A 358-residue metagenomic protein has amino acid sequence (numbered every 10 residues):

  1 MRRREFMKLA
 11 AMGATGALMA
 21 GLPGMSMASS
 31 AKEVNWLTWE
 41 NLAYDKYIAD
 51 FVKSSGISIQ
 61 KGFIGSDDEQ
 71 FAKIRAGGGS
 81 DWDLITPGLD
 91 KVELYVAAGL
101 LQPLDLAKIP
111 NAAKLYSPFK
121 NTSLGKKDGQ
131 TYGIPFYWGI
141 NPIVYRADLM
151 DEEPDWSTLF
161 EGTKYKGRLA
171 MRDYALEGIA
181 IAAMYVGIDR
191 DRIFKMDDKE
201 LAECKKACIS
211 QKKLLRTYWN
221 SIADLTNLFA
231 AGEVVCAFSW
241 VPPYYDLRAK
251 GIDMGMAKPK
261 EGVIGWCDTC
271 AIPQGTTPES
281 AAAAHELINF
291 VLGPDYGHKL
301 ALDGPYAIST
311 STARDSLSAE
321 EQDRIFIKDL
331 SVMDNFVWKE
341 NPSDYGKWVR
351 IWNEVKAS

Functional and structural regions predicted by a protein language model:
E5-S26: N-terminal export signals
M7, L317-S358: Extracellular/periplasmic bilobal clamshell ligand-binding domains
S29-L94: Early extracytoplasmic/lumenal segment of secretory-pathway proteins
T86-V92, V96-D224: Extracytoplasmic ligand-binding site segments that recognize negatively charged/polar headgroups
K91-L94, F238-D253: A ligand-binding cleft/hinge motif common to bilobed small-molecule-binding domains
P142-L149, A183-M184, C267-E279, K299-L300: A bilobed periplasmic-binding-protein/Venus flytrap-type ligand-binding module shared by bacterial periplasmic
L201-Q211, K250-Q274: Periplasmic-binding protein-like
C270-M333: Mature extracytoplasmic/periplasmic domains
